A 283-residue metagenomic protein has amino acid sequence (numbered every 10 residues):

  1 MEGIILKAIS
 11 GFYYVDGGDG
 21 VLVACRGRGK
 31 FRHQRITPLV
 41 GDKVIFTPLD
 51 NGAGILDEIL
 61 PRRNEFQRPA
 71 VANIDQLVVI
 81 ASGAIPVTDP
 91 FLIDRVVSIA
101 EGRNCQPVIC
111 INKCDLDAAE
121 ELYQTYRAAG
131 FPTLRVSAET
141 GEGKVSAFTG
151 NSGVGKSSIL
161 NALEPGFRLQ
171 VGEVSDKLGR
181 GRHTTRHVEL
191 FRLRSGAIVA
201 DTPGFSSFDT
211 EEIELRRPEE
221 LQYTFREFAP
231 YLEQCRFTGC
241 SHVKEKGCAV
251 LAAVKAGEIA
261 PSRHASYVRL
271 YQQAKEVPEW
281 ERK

Functional and structural regions predicted by a protein language model:
M1-I9: Structural detector for short beta-strands of small beta-barrel domains
G11, G29, R35-G52, L60-L77 (+5 more regions): Helix-rich effector regions associated with P-loop NTPase G domains
Y13-G17, C25, F46: SH3/SH3-like beta-barrel fold
V21-K30: Short, structured beta-strand/loop micro-motifs enriched in basic residues and often containing a Trp
I93-R95: Conserved catalytic-core segment of NTP-binding enzymes
D115-V154: Canonical P-loop GTPase G-domain recognition
S157: Walker A/P-loop
